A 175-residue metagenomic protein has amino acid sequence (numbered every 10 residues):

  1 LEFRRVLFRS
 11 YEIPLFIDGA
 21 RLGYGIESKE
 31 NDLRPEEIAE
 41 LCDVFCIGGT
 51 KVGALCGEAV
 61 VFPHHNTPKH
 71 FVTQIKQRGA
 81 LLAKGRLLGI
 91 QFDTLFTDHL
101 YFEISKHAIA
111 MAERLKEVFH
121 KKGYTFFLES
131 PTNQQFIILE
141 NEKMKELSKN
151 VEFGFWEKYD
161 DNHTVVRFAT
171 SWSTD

Functional and structural regions predicted by a protein language model:
E2-L7: Short, small-residue-biased leader/transition segments that mark boundaries at the very start of proteins
S10-Y11: Helix C-cap/helix->beta junction micro-motif
L15-G19, F45-G48, L128, F155: General beta-strand structural signal in soluble alpha/beta enzymes
R21-G23, K51, W172: Active-site-proximal loop/turn and secondary-structure-junction residues that shape catalytic pockets, frequently
I26-S28, I138: Short Asp/Glu-rich motifs
S28, D32-T132: Active-site C-terminal subdomain of aminotransferase-like
E113, V118-D175: Conserved C-terminal alpha-helix-loop-beta "cap" of PLP-dependent enzymes that closes/shapes the active-site mouth
